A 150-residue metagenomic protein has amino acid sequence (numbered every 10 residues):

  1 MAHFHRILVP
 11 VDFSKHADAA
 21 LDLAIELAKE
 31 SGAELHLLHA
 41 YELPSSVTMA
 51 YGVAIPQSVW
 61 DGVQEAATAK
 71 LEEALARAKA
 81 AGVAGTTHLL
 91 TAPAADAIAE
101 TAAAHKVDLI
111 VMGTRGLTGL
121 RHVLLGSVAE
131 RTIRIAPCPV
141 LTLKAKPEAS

Functional and structural regions predicted by a protein language model:
M1-A2, A76-I110, P147-S150: Structural beta-alpha unit
A2-V53: Small/aliphatic-rich secondary-structure junction motif
F13, H122, A145: Short, conserved catalytic or interaction motifs in soluble domains
H36-L38, T86-L90, L141: General small-molecule cofactor/ligand-binding pocket signal
A40-A69, A149-S150: Acidic, proline/glycine-rich short linear motifs
G52-P56, A104-K106, V128-A129: Short, hinge-like loop/turn segments at secondary-structure boundaries
L109-R131, A149-S150: Glycine-rich, Arg-bearing micro-motifs that act as flexible, cationic patches
V140-K146: Short, flexible loop segments at boundaries between secondary-structure elements
